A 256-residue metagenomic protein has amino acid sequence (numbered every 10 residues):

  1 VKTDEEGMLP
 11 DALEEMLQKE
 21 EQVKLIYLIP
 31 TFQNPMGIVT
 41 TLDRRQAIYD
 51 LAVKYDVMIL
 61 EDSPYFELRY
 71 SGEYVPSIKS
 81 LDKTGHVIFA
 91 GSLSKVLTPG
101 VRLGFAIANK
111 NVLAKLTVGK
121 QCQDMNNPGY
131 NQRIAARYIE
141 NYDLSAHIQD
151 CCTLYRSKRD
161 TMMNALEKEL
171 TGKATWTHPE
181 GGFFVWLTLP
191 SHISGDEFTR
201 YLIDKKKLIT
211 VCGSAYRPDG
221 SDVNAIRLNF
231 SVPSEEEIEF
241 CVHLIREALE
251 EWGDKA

Functional and structural regions predicted by a protein language model:
V1-A256: PLP-dependent class I/II
